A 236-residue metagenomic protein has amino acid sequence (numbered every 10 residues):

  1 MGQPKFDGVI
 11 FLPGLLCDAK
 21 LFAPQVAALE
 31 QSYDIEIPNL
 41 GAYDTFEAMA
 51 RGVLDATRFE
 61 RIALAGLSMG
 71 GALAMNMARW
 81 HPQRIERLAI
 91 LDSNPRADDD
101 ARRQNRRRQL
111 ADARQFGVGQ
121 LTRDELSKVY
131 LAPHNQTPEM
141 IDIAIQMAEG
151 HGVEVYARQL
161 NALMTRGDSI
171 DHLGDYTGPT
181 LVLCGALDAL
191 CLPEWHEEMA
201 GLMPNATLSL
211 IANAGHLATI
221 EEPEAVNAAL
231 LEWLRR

Functional and structural regions predicted by a protein language model:
G2, F6, L15-A65, N76-W80 (+1 more regions): Active-site loop/oxyanion-hole signature of alpha/beta-hydrolase fold enzymes
F46, R79-W80, R84-G117, T122-R123: Flexible "cap/lid" loop of the alpha/beta hydrolase fold
L64-G66, L91, L183: Short beta-strand immediately N-terminal to the catalytic nucleophile in serine-hydrolase-like folds
D98-A101, V118-D175: Conserved alpha/beta-hydrolase catalytic His-Asp/Glu region
Y176, V182-C184, D188: Short beta-strand/loop motif that positions the catalytic acidic residue of the alpha/beta-hydrolase fold
G178, L192-G201: Short alpha-helix in the alpha/beta-hydrolase fold that links the catalytic acid
E197-H216: Catalytic histidine neighborhood in serine/cysteine hydrolases with alpha/beta-hydrolase-type architecture
A214-N227: Catalytic histidine-centered segment of alpha/beta-hydrolase-like enzymes
